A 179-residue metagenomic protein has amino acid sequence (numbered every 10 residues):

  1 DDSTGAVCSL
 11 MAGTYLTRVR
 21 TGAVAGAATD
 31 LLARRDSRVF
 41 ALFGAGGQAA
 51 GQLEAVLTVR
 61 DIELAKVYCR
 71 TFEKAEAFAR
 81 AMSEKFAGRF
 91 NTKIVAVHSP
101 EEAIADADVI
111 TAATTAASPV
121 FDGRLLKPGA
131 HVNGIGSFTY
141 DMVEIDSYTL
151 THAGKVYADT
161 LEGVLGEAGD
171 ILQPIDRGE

Functional and structural regions predicted by a protein language model:
D1-S37: Phosphate/diphosphate ligand-binding glycine-rich loop within oxidoreductases
L32-V39, D61, K127-P128: Short helix-loop-beta connector
G44-G46: Glycine-rich Rossmann-fold phosphate-binding loop(s) that bind the pyrophosphate of adenine dinucleotide cofactors
A49-A50: N-terminal Rossmann-fold NAD(P) dinucleotide-binding loop
V59-F86: NAD(P)-binding Rossmann-fold cofactor-contacting core
T92-E102: Short acidic-hydrophobic, aromatic-tinged amphipathic segments that line or gate anion-handling sites
E101-E102, D106-V109, A116-A130, E144-S147: Rossmann-fold NAD(P) dinucleotide-binding segment
L125-H131, I135-E179: Rossmann-fold NAD(P)-binding glycine/threonine-rich loop
